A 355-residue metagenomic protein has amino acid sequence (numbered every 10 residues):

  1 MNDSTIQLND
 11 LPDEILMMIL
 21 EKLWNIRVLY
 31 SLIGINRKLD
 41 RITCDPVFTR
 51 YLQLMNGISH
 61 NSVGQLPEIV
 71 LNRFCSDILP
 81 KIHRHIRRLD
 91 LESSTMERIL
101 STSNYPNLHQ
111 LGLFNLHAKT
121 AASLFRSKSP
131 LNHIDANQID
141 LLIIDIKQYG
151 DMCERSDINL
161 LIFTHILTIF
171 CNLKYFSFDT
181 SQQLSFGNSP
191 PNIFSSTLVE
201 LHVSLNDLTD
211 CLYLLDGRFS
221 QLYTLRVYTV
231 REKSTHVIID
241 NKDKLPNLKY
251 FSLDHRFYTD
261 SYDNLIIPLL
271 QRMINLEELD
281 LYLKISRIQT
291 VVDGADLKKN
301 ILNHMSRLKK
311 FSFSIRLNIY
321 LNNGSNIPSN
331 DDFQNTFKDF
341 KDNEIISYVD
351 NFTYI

Functional and structural regions predicted by a protein language model:
M1-I355: Eukaryote-biased activation of long, low-complexity terminal tails and linkers
